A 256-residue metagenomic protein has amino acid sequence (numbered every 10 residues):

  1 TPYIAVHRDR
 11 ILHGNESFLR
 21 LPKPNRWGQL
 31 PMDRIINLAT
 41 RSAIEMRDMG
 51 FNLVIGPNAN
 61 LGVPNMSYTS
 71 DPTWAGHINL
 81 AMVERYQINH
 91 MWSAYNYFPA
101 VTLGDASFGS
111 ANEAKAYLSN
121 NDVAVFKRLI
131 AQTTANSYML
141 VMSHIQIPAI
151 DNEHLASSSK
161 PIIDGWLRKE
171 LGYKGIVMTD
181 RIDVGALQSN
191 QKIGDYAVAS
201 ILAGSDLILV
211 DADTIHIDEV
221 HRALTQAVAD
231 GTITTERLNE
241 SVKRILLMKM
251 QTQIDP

Functional and structural regions predicted by a protein language model:
T1-I78, Y97-A114, S143-S158, G175 (+1 more regions): Enzymes and membrane/adaptor proteins characterized by extended Gly/Ser/Thr/Asp/Glu-rich, aromatic-dotted
R41, T73-R85, A124, R128 (+6 more regions): Alpha-helical scaffolding segments of alpha/beta enzyme cores, especially the outer helices of TIM-barrel or partial
M46, D122, L140, D180 (+1 more regions): Divalent metal-coordination and catalytic microenvironments
R47, I130-T133, K169, I201: Non-catalytic positions within long, well-ordered alpha-helices that form the structural scaffold/packing of enzyme
G50-N52, Q87-W92, T134-Y138, L171-I176 (+2 more regions): Short, well-ordered coil/turn segments that N-cap beta-strands
I78-M82, Y86-Y97, A114, S119-S137: Phosphate/pyrophosphate-binding betaalpha-module
A116-I130, A156-I163, L187-Q191: A general structural motif
Q226, D230-P256: Mid-to-C-terminal alpha-helical segments outside catalytic/metal-binding sites
